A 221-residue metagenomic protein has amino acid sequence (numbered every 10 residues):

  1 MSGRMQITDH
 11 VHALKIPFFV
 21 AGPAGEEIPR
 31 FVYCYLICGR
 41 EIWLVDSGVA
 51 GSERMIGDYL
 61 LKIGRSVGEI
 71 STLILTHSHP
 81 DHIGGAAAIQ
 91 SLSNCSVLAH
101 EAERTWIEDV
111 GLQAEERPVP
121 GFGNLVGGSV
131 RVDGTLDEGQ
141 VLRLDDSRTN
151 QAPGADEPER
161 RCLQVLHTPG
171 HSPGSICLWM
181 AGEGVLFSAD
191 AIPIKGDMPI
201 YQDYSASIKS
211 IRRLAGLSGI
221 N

Functional and structural regions predicted by a protein language model:
R4-I63, C177-D190: Conserved beta-strand hairpin/beta-sheet module of binuclear metal-dependent hydrolase folds, prominently
R4-Q6, H10-H12, I16, Y33-Y35 (+9 more regions): A structural signal for the main folded, soluble domain(s) of proteins
H10, I37, D46, I56 (+8 more regions): Divalent metal-coordination and catalytic microenvironments
H12-L14, I74, L98, G134-L136 (+3 more regions): Hydrophobic/aromatic beta-strand patches that form the interior of the parallel beta-sheet core in alpha/beta enzyme
G25-E27, L125-G127, R131-D133, L166-P169: Short Gly/Pro-enriched turn/cap motifs at secondary-structure boundaries
E41, S71, C95, C162 (+1 more regions): The start of beta-strands in P-loop NTPase/AAA+ ATPase cores
V49-G51, Q113-A114, V141, D146-N221: Metallo-beta-lactamase
G51-R54, L61-R148, P153-D156: Active-site HxH/HxHxD metal-binding segment of metal-dependent hydrolases
